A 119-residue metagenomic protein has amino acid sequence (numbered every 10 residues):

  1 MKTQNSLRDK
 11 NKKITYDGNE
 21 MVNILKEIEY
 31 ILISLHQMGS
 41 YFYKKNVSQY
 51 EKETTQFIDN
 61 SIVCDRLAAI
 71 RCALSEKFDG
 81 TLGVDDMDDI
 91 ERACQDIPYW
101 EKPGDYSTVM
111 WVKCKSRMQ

Functional and structural regions predicted by a protein language model:
T3-Q49, E53, F57, Y99-V112: N-terminal acidic leader/helix
Y43-G104: Acidic, low-complexity, intrinsically disordered interaction modules
E53, M118-Q119: Short hydrophobic/aromatic patches at helix-to-coil boundaries
E91-C94, G104-M118: Compositionally biased intrinsically disordered regions enriched in Ser/Thr/Pro/Gly and punctuated by polybasic clusters
